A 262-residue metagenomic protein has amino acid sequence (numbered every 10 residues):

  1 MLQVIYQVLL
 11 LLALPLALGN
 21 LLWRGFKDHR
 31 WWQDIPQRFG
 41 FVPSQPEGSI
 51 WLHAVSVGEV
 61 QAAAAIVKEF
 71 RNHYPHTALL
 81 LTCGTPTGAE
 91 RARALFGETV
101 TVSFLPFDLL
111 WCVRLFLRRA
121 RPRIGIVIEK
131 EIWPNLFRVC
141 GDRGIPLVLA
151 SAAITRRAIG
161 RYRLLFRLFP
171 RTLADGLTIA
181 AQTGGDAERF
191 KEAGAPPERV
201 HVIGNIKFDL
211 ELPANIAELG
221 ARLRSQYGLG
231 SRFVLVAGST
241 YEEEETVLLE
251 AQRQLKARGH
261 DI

Functional and structural regions predicted by a protein language model:
L2-L9, A13-W23: Membrane-interacting alpha-helical segments
V4, A62-I66, V247: Conserved alpha-helical elements of sugar-nucleotide-dependent glycosyltransferases
L18-L210, N215, T240-E242, L255: Active-site and donor-binding regions of nucleotide-sugar-utilizing enzymes
Q45-W51, G228-L235, E245-V247, D261-I262: Charged active-site motifs of nucleotide-sugar-dependent glycosyltransferases
K207-L229, L235-G238: Long, charged amphipathic helices and adjacent flexible linkers at domain junctions
